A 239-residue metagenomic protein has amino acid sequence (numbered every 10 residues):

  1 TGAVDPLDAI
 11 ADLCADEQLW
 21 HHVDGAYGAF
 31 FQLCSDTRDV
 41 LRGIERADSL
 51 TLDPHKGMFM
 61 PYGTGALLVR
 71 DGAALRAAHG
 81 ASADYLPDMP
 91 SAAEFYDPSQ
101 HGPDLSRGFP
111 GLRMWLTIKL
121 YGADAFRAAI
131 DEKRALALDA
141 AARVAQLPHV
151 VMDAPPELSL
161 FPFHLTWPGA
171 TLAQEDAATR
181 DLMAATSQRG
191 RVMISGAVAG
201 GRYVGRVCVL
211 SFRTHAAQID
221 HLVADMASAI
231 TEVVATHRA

Functional and structural regions predicted by a protein language model:
T1-E17: Active-site core of PLP-dependent enzymes with the aminotransferase class I/II
H22, L33, R42-P148: Active-site C-terminal subdomain of aminotransferase-like
Y27-A29, K56, S211: Active-site-proximal loop/turn and secondary-structure-junction residues that shape catalytic pockets, frequently
L116-T117, P162-W167, G205-L210: Short, hydrophobic beta-strand segments
V151-T186: Conserved PLP-binding catalytic core of the aspartate aminotransferase-like
L160, Q188-R206: Conserved PLP cofactor-binding pocket of PLP-dependent enzymes
A199-A239: PLP-dependent enzyme catalytic core of the Aspartate aminotransferase-like
